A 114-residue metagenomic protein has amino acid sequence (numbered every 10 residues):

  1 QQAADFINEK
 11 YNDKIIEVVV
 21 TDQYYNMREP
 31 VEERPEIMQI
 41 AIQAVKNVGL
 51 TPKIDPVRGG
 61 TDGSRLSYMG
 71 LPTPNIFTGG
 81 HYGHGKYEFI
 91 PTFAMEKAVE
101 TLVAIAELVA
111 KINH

Functional and structural regions predicted by a protein language model:
Q1-H114: Metal-dependent amide/peptide-bond hydrolase catalytic core, centered on the "pita-bread" metallohydrolase fold
